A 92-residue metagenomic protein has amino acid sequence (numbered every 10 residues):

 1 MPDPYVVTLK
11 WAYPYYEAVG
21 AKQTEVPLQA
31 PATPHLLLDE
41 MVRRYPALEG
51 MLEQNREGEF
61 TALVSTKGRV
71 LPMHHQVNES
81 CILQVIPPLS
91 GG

Functional and structural regions predicted by a protein language model:
M1-G91: Ubiquitin-like/PB1-type beta-grasp interaction modules and other compact soluble beta-rich domains
